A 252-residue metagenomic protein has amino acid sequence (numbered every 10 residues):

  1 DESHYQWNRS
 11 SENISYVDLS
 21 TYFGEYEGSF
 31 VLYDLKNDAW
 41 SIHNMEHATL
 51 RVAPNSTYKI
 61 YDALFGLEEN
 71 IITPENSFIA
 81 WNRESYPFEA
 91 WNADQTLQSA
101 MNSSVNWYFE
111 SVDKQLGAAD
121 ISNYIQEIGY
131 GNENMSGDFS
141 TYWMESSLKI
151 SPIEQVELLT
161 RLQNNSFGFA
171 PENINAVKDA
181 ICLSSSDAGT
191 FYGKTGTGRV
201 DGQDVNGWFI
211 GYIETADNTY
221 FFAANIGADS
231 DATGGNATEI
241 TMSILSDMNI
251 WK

Functional and structural regions predicted by a protein language model:
D1-G24, K114-A119, T160-G189, T195-K252: Structured C-terminal helix/loop/strand segments within mature extracytoplasmic catalytic/sensor domains
E2-A53, N70: Short pre-catalytic segments that frame enzyme active sites
H43-T49, A93-D94, N102-F109, S136-W143 (+1 more regions): Flexible glycine/proline-enriched surface loops and loop-helix/loop-strand junctions
L50-A53, Y86-W91, D138-I150: A glycine-rich, coil/turn loop motif that links secondary-structure elements
V52-E75, A100, F222: Active-site SXXK
E68-E84, A170-I174: Short, well-structured active-site flanking segments
S77-A93, S99-N102, L116-G117: Acidic helix-start/capping segments at beta-turn-to-alpha-helix junctions
T96-L97, F109-L159: Mid-domain, small-residue-enriched loop/turn segments at the edges of structured enzyme/sensor domains
